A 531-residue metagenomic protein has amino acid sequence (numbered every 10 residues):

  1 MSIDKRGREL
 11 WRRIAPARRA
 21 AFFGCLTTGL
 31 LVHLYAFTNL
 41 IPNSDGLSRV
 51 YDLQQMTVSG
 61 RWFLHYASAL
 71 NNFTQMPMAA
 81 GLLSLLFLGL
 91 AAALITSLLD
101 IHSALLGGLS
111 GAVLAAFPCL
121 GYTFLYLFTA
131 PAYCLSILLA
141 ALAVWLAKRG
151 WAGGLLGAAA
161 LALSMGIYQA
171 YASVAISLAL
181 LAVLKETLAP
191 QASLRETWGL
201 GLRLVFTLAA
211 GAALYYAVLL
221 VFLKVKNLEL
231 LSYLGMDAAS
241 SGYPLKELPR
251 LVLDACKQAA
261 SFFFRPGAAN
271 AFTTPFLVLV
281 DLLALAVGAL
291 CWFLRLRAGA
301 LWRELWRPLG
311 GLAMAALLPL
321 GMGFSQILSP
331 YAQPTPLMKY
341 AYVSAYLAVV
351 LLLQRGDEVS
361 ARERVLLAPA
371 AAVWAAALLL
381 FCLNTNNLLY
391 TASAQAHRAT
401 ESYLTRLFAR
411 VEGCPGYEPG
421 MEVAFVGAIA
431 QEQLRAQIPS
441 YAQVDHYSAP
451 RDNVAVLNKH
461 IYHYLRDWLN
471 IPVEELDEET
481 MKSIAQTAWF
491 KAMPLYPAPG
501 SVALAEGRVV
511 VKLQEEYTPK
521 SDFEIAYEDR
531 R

Functional and structural regions predicted by a protein language model:
S2-V58, W62-L90, S97-G111, T197-G201 (+7 more regions): Intrinsically disordered, polar/acidic, low-complexity terminal segments
A21-L26, R195-V218, A313: Hydrophobic alpha-helical membrane-interfacial segments at the cytosolic entry of transmembrane helices
A36-N43, A116-L125, T187, A217-V225 (+3 more regions): Juxtamembrane "helix-exit" motif on the non-cytosolic side of transmembrane helices
T57, R61, S84-L86, L105-K148 (+2 more regions): Membrane-interface micro-motifs in multi-pass membrane enzymes
A140-G154, E186-A192: Membrane-interface transmembrane helices that cradle and orient dolichyl/undecaprenyl
G153-A170, V174-A175, L180: Membrane-interface alpha helices of multi-pass inner-membrane proteins
V174-A209: Perimembrane helix-loop-helix junctions
E196-T197, L285-A316: Membrane-interface helix-loop-helix junctions at transmembrane boundaries of multi-pass membrane enzymes, predominantly
